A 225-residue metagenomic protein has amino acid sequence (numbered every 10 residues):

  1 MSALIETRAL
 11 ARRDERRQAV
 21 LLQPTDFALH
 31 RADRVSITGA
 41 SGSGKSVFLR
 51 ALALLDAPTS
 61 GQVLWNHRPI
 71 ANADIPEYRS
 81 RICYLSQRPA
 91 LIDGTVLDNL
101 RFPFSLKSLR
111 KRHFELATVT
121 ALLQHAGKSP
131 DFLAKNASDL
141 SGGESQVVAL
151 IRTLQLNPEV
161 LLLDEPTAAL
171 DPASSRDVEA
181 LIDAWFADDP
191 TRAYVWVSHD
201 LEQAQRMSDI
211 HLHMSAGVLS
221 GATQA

Functional and structural regions predicted by a protein language model:
T38-A40: The feature captures the beta-strand-to-loop junction immediately N-terminal to the Walker
A53: Helix-to-loop junction immediately C-terminal to a conserved catalytic motif
P69-C83: ABC ATPase NBD coupling module
P89-D98, L109-R110: Conserved catalytic motifs of ABC-family nucleotide-binding domains
H113-F132: Conserved ABC ATPase "signature" region
N136-L140, E144: Conserved ABC ATPase signature
L161-E165: Catalytic Walker B motif of ABC-type/P-loop ATPase nucleotide-binding domains
